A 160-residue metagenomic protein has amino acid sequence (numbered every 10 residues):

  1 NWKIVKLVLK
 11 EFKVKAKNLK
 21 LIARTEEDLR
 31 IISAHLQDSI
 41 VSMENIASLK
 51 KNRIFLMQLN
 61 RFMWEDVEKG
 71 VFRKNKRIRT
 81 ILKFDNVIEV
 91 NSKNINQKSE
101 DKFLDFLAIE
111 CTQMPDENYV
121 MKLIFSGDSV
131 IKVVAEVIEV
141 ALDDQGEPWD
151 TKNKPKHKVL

Functional and structural regions predicted by a protein language model:
L7-L160: Surface-exposed, interaction-prone regions used to assemble/regulate multi-protein complexes
